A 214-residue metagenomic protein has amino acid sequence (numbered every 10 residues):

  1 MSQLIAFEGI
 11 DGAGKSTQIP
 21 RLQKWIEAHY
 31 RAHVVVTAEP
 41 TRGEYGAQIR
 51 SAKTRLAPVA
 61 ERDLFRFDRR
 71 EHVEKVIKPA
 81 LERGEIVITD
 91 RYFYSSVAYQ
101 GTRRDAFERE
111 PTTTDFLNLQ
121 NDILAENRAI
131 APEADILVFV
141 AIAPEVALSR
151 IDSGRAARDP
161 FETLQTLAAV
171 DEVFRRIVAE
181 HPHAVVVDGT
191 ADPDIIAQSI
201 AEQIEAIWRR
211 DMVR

Functional and structural regions predicted by a protein language model:
M1-L4: Pre-Walker A (Motif I) flank of P-loop NTPase domains
F7: Hydrophobic anchor at the beta1->P-loop junction of P-loop NTPases
I10: P-loop (Walker A) phosphate-binding loop of NTP-binding proteins
K15: Conserved lysine of the Walker
Q18: Hydrophobic positions on the alpha1 helix immediately C-terminal to the Walker A/P-loop
Q23-W25, P144-R214: NTP-dependent small-molecule kinase module
H29-A125: ATP-dependent small-molecule kinase phosphotransfer cores that center on conserved nucleotide phosphate-binding segments
S95-E172: A glycine- and Lys/Arg-enriched "phosphate-lid" helix/loop adjacent to the NTP-binding pocket of small-molecule kinases
